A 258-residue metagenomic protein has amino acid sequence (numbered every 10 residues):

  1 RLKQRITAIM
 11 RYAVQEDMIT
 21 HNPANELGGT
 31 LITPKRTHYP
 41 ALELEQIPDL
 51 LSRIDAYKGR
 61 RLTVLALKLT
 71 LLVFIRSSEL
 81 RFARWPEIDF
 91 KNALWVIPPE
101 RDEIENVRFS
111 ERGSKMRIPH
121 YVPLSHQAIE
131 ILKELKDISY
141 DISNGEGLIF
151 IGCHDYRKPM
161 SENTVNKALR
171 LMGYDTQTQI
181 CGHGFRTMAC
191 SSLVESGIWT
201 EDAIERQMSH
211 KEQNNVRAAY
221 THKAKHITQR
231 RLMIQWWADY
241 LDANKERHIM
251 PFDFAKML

Functional and structural regions predicted by a protein language model:
R1-R5, E43, L62-T63, L124 (+7 more regions): Hydrophobic (often cysteine-bearing) scaffold residues that line and stabilize catalytic clefts of nucleotide/cofactor
R1-R5, Q15-A83, K91, R101 (+4 more regions): Basic, Lys/Arg- and aromatic-enriched nucleic-acid-binding interface segment
Q15-N22, D141, T176-T178, A243-M250: Surface-exposed helix-capping loop/turn segments at secondary-structure junctions
N25-P34, P40, F82-E134, E212-N215: Conserved tyrosine-mediated DNA breakage-rejoining catalytic core shared by Y-recombinases
S52-T63, V73, D137-L148, C153 (+3 more regions): Short, basic (Lys/Arg/His-rich) helix/loop patches that form interaction surfaces in the mid-to-C-terminal regions
E87-L94, Q179, I198-Y220, A243-I249: Short, polar N-cap/turn motifs at the start of nucleic acid-interacting alpha helices
D102-P119, P123-H126, D137-E146, I151-Y156 (+2 more regions): C-terminal secondary-structure termini that scaffold catalytic or DNA-interacting sites
